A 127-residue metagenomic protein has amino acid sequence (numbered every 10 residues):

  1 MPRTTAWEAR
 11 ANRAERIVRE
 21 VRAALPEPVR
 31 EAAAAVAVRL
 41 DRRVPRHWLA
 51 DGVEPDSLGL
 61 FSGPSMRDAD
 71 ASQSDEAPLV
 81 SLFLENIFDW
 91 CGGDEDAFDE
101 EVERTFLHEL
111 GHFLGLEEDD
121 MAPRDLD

Functional and structural regions predicted by a protein language model:
M1-E101, F113, E117-A122: Active-site rim/adjacent substrate-binding subdomains
E101-E109: Short alpha-helical catalytic segment bearing the HExxH-like zincin motif of zinc-dependent metalloproteases
R124-D127: Short hydrophobic/aromatic patches at helix-to-coil boundaries
